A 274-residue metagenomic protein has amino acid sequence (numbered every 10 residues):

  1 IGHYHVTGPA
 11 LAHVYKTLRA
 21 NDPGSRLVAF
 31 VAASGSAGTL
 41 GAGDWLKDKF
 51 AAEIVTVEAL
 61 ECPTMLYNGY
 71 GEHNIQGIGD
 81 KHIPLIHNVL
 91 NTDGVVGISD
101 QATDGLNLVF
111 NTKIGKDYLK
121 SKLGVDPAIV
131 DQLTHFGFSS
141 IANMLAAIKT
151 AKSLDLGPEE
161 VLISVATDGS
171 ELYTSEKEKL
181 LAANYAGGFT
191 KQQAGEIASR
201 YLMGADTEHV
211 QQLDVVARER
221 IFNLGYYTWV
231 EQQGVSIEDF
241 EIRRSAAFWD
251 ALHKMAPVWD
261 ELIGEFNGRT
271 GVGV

Functional and structural regions predicted by a protein language model:
I1-L11, H135-A142: A glycine-rich, Thr/Ser-enriched phosphate-binding loop motif common to dinucleotide/cofactor-binding enzymes
L11, F30-V31, I54, V95 (+1 more regions): Buried hydrophobic positions in well-ordered alpha/beta secondary-structure cores of metabolic enzymes
H13-G24, A151: Phosphate/pyrophosphate-binding loops at sites that engage ATP/ADP/AMP, CoA/4′-phosphopantetheine, polyphosphate
R19, L46-F136, S175-V274: Active-site/ligand-binding loops adjacent to catalytic centers
F30-D44, T64-M65, F138-A147, Y173: Short glycine/serine/threonine-rich phosphate/pyrophosphate-binding segments that cradle anionic phosphate groups
A33, V57, I98, V165-T167: Generic beta-strand/beta-sheet core signal
V109, E160-S175: ATP/nucleoside-binding phosphotransfer catalytic cores, i.e., glycine-rich phosphate-binding loops
L133-S153, S164-S170: C-terminal, well-structured subdomains that either form a transmembrane helix-short loop-helix hairpin in multi-pass
